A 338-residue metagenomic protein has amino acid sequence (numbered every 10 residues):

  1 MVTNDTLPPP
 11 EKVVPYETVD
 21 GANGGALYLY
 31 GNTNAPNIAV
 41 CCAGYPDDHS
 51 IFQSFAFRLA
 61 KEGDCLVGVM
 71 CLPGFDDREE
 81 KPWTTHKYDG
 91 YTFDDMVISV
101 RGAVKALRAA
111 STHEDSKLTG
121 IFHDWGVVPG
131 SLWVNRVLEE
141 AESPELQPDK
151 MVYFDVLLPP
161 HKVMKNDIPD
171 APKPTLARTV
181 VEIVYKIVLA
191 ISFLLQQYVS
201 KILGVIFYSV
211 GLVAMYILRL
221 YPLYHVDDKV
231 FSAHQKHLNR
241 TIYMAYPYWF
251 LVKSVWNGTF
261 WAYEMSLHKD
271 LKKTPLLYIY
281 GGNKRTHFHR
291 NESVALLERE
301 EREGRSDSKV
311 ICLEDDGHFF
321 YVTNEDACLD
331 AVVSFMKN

Functional and structural regions predicted by a protein language model:
M1-E17: An N-terminal hydrophobic leader/cap segment in hydrolases
P15-G31: A short loop-to-beta-strand scaffold at the N-terminal edge of the catalytic core in hydrolase folds
G31-E80: Conserved HGGG/HGGXW glycine-rich cap/lid loop of the alpha/beta-hydrolase fold
P36-N37, K117, S308: Alpha/beta-hydrolase fold active-site loops
P46, I51, F75-D115, T119 (+1 more regions): Flexible "cap/lid" subdomain of the alpha/beta-hydrolase fold that forms the substrate-access gate
V97, R101, E325-V333: Short, amphipathic alpha-helical "lid/cap" segments that border enzyme active or binding sites
V310-E325, L329: Catalytic histidine-centered segment of alpha/beta-hydrolase-like enzymes
